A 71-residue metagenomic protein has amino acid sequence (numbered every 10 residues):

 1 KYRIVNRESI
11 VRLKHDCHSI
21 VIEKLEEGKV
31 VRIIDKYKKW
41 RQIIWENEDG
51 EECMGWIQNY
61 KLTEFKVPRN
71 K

Functional and structural regions predicted by a protein language model:
K1, H15, I20, R32 (+1 more regions): Boundary regions of SH3-family modules and the immediately adjacent low-complexity/disordered segments in eukaryotic
I4: N-terminal beta-hairpin/loop module of FHA
R7-D16: Short, structured beta-strand/loop micro-motifs enriched in basic residues and often containing a Trp
K38-Q42: Short aromatic-glycine-enriched beta-strand elements
